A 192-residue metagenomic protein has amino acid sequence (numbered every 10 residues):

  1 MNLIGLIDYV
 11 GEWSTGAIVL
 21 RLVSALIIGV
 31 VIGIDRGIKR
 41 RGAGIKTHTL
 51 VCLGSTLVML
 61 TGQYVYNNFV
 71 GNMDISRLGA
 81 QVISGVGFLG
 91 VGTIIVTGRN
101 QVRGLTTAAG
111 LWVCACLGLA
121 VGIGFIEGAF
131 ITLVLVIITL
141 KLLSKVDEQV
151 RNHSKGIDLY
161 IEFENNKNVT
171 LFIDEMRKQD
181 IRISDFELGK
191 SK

Functional and structural regions predicted by a protein language model:
M1-V70, D74-L78: Alpha-helical transmembrane segments and their membrane-interface boundaries that form or gate the permeation pathway
G29-I32, V58-M59, Q63, V86-T93 (+1 more regions): Alpha-helical transmembrane segments of multi-pass membrane proteins
V30-R41, L89-V102, K145: C-terminal ends of transmembrane helices
I38, V70-M73, T97-Q101, G122-E127: Membrane-interface helix caps and helix-loop-helix hairpins in membrane proteins
L50-L60, S84-V86, A109-V121, F163: Small-residue-rich segments of transmembrane alpha-helices in multi-pass membrane proteins, especially helix faces
M59-Y66, T93, L117-G124, K141-V150: Juxtamembrane membrane-interface segments at transmembrane alpha-helix termini
I75-W112: Ordered, amphipathic secondary-structure segments that act as subunit-interaction surfaces in large macromolecular
N100, F125-L188: Canonical alpha-helical transmembrane segment with a positive-inside/aromatic-interface signature
